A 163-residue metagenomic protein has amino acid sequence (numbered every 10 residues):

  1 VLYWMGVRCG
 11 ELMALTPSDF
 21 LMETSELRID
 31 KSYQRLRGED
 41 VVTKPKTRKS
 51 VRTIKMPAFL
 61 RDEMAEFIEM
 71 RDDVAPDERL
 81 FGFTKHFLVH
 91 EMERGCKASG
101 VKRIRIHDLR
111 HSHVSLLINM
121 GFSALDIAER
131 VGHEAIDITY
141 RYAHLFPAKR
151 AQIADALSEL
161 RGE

Functional and structural regions predicted by a protein language model:
V1-M13, S115-N119: Short pre-functional
A14, M22, R141-H144, E159: Phosphate-coordinating loops and pocket residues in cytosolic domains that bind phosphorylated ligands
A14-E66: Conserved tyrosine-mediated DNA breakage-rejoining catalytic core shared by Y-recombinases
D19-E26, R103, F122-R141: Short, polar N-cap/turn motifs at the start of nucleic acid-interacting alpha helices
S32-R35, P57-K102: Active-site/catalytic core of tyrosine-dependent DNA strand-transfer enzymes
Y33, H86, A124, V131-A156: Catalytic-site neighborhood detector that most strongly recognizes the C-terminal catalytic loop/helix of tyrosine
G38-K44, H144-E163: DNA/chromatin major-groove-contacting recognition/catalytic segments
F83-H86, K102-M120: Short basic/aromatic active-site micro-motif
